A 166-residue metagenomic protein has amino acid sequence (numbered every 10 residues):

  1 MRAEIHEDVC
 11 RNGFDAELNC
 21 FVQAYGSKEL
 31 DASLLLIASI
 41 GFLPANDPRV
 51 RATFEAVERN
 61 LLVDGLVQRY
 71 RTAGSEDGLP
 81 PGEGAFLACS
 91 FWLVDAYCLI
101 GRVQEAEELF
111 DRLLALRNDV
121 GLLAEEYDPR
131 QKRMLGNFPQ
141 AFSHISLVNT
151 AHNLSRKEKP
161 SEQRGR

Functional and structural regions predicted by a protein language model:
A3-F86, E108-K159, Q163-R166: Extended glycan-interaction surfaces of carbohydrate-active proteins
